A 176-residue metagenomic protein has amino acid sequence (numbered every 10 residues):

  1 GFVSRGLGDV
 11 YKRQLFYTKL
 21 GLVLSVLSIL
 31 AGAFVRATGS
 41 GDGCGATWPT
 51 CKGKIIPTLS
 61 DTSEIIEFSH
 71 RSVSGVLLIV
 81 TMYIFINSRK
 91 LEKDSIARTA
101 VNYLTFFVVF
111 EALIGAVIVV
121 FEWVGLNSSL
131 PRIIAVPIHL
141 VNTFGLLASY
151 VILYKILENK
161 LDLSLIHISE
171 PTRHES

Functional and structural regions predicted by a protein language model:
G1-Y11, I166-S176: Single conserved hydrophobic/aromatic residue that forms the stacking wall/gate of nucleotide- or nucleobase-binding
Y17-G39: N-terminal signal-anchor transmembrane alpha helix
Y17-T18, S95-F107: Membrane-interfacial loop-to-transmembrane alpha-helix junctions, especially the N-terminal start
G32, H70, E111, H139: Conserved histidines in hydrophobic membrane contexts and catalytic metal-binding motifs
G39-C44, L113-V136: Interfacial helix-loop-helix junctions of multi-pass membrane proteins
S40-E67: Extracytosolic (periplasmic/ER-lumenal) interhelical loops and adjacent juxtamembrane/interface segments of multi-pass
V76-Y83, V141-I156: Hydrophobic cores of alpha-helical transmembrane segments in multi-pass inner/ER membrane proteins, independent
R89-T99, N159-L165: Membrane-interface helix-boundary motifs at transmembrane edges
